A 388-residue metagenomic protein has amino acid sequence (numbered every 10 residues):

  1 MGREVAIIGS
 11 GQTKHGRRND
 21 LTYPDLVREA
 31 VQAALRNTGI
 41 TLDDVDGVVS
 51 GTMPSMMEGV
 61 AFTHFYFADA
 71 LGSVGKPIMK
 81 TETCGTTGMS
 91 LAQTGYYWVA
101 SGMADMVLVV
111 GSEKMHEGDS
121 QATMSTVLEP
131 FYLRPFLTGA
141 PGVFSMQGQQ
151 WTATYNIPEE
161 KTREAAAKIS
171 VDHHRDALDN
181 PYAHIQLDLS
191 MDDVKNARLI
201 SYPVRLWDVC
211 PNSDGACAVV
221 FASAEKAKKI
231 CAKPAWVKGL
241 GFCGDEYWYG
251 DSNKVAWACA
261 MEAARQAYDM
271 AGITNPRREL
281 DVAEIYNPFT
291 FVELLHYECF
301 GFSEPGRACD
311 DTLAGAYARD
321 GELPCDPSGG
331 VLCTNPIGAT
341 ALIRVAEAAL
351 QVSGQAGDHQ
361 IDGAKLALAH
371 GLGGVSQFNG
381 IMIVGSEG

Functional and structural regions predicted by a protein language model:
M1-P24, A33, P130, T154 (+8 more regions): Condensing-enzyme catalytic core mediating Claisen C-C bond formation in acyl metabolism
M1-T86, T94, W151-A165, H184-S190 (+4 more regions): Conserved active-site "lid/cap" helical segment
G2-R3, R18, P54-V110, K114-F144 (+4 more regions): Conserved catalytic cysteine-centered active-site region of acyl-thioester-dependent Claisen-condensing enzymes
I7, L42-T52, P77-T83, V107-G111 (+6 more regions): Beta-strand segments within the central parallel beta-sheet cores of soluble alpha/beta enzyme folds
S55-T63, Y249-N253, Y286-D310, G338 (+1 more regions): Short glycine/threonine-rich loop-to-helix capping motif typified by GTGT followed within a few residues by an Asp-Pro
E82-E113, P141-D179, V219-E225, C333-A356: Active-site-proximal alpha-helical scaffold in enzymes
W257-M261, R265-F291, C299-F302, L332-I337: Extended C-terminal subregions enriched in glycine
G338-G388: C-terminal amphipathic "assembly/sorting" segment characterized by alternating charged and hydrophobic residues
